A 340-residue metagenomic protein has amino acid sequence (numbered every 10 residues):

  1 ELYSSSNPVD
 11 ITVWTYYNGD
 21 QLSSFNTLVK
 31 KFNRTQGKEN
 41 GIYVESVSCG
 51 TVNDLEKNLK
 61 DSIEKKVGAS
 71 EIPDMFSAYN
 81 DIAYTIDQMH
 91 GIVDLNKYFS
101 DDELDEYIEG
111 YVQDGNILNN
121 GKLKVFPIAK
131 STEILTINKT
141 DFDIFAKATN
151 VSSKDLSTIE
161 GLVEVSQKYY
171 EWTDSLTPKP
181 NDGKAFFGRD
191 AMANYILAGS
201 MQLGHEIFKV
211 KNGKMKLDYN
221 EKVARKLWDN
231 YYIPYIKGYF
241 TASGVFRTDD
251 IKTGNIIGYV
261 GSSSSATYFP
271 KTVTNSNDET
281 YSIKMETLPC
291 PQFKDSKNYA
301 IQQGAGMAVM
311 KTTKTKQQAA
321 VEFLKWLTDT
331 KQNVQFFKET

Functional and structural regions predicted by a protein language model:
E1-Q88, E103-E106, K294, Q318 (+2 more regions): Conserved N-terminal structural module of periplasmic/extracytoplasmic solute-binding proteins
N40, E64, R225, D229 (+2 more regions): Extracytoplasmic/periplasmic substrate-recognition and gating elements
D74-S77, I257-S262: Paired acidic/hydrophobic, glycine-rich loop segments that form the ligand-binding mouth/hinge of periplasmic-binding
A78-I134, D143, K179, S200 (+1 more regions): Hinge/lid segment of periplasmic solute-binding proteins
A83-D87, S263-Y281: A ligand-binding cleft/hinge motif common to bilobed small-molecule-binding domains
N96-I108, V151-S157, P180-N181, A185-F187 (+3 more regions): Short, solvent-exposed loop/beta-turn-alpha elements that line the ligand-binding surface or hinge of extracytoplasmic
N119-I128, E133, E160-K216: Extracytoplasmic/periplasmic solute-binding protein
V163-Y170, V210-G244, C290: Glycine-centered hinge/linker elements that transmit conformational signals in sensory and ligand-binding systems
